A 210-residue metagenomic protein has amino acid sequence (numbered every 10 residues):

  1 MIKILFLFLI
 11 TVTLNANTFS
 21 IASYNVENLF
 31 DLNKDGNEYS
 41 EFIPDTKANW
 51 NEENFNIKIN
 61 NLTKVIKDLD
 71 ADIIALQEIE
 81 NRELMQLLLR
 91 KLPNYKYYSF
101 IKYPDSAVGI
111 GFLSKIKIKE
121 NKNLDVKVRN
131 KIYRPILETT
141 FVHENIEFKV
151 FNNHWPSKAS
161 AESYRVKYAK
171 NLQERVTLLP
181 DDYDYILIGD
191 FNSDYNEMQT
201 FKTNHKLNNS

Functional and structural regions predicted by a protein language model:
I2-N15: Sec-dependent N-terminal signal peptides
A16-K91, K102-Y103: N-terminal, active-site-proximal structural segment of metallo-dependent hydrolase catalytic domains
E27, I79-E80, H154-P156, F191-D194: Catalytic metal-binding/acid-base residues of hydrolase active sites
I73, I79-F148, W155: Structured beta-strand-rich core segments of catalytic domains in phosphoester-bond hydrolases
E83-Q86, V108, A159-E162, D194-M198: Extracytoplasmic/secreted cell-surface and envelope-processing proteins
E144-N171, L179, N196-E197: Metal-dependent phosphoester/phosphodiester hydrolase catalytic core
Y168-S210: Metal-dependent phosphoesterases centered on the DNase I-like endonuclease/exonuclease/phosphatase
